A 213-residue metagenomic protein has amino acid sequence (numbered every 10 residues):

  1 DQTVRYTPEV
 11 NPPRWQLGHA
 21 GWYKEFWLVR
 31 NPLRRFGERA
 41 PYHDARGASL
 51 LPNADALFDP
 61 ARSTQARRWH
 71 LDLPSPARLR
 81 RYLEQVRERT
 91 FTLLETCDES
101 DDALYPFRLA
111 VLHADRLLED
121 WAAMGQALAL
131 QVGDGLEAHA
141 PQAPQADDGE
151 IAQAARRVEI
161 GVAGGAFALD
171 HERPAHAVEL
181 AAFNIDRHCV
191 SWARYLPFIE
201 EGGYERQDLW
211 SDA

Functional and structural regions predicted by a protein language model:
V4-R5, E9-P13, G18-A213: Extended beta-strand/loop cores of jelly-roll/beta-sandwich
